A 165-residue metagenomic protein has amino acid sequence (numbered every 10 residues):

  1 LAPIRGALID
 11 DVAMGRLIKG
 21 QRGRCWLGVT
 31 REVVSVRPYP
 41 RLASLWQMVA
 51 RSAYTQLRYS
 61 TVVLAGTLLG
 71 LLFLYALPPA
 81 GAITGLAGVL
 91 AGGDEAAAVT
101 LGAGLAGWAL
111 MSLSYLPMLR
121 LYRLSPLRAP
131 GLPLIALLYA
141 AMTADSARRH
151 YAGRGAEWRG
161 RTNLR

Functional and structural regions predicted by a protein language model:
L1-V63, A156, R161-L164: Catalytic donor/gating beta->alpha subdomain of glycosyltransferases that bind UDP-sugars
L64-G153: Membrane-embedded multi-pass helical conduit in multi-pass membrane proteins, especially envelope-biosynthetic
